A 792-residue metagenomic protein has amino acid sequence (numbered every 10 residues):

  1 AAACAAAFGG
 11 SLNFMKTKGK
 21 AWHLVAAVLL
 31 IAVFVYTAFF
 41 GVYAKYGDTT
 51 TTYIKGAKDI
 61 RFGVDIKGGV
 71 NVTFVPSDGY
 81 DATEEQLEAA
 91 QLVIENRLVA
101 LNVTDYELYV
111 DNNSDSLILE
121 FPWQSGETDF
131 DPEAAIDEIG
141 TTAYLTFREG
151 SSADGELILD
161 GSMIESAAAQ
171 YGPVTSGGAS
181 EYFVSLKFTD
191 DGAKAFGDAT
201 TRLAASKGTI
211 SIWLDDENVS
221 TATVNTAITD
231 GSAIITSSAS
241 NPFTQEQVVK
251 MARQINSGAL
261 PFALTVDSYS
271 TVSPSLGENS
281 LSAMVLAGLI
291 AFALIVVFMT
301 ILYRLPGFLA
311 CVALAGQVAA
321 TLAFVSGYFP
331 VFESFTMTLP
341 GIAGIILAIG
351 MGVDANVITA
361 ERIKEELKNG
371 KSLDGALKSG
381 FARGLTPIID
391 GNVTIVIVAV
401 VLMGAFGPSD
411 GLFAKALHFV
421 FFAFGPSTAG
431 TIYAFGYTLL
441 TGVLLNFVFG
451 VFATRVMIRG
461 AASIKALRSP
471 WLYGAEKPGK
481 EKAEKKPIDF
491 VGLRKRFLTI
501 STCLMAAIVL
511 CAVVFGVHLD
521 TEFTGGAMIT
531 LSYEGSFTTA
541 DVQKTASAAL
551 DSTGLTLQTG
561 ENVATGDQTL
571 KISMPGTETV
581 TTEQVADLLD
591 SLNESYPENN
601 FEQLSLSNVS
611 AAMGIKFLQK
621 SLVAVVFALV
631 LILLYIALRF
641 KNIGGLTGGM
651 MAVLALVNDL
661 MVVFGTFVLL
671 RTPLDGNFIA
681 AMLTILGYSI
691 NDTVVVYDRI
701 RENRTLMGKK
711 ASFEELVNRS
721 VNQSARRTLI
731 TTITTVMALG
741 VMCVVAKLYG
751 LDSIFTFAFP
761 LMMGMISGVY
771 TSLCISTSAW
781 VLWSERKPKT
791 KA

Functional and structural regions predicted by a protein language model:
A5-A792: A structural signal for conserved, well-ordered secondary-structure elements that form binding/interaction cores
